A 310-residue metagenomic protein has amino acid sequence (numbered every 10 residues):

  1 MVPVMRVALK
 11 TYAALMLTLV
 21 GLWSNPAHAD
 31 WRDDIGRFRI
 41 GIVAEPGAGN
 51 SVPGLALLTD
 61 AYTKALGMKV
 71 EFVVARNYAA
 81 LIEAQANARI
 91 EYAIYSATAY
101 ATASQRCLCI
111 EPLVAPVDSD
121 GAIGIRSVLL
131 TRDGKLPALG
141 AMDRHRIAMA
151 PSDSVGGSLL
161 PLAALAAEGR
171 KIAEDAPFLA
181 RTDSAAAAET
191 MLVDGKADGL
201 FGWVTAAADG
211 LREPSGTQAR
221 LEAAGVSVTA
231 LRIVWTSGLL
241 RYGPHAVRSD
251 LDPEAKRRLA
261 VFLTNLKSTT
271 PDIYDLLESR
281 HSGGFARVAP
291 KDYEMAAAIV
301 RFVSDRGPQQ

Functional and structural regions predicted by a protein language model:
M1-A8: N-terminal secretory signal peptides that target proteins for export/translocation
K10-W23: Bacterial N-terminal signal peptides
W23-A29: Sec/Tat signal peptide C-region and signal peptidase I cleavage site
D30-A101: Extracytoplasmic small-molecule ligand-binding "clamshell" domains of the periplasmic binding protein/Venus flytrap
W31-I42, P46-L57, V247-Q310: An extracytoplasmic/periplasmic, membrane-proximal ligand-sensing/linker region
F38-P46, G140-G157: Short loop->beta-strand "edge-of-pocket" segments that line small-molecule binding or catalytic clefts across diverse
E83-A141, S152: Acidic, polar ligand-binding/catalytic clefts
K135, R146-A148, S152-E254: Pocket-lining segment of extracytoplasmic ligand-binding domains
